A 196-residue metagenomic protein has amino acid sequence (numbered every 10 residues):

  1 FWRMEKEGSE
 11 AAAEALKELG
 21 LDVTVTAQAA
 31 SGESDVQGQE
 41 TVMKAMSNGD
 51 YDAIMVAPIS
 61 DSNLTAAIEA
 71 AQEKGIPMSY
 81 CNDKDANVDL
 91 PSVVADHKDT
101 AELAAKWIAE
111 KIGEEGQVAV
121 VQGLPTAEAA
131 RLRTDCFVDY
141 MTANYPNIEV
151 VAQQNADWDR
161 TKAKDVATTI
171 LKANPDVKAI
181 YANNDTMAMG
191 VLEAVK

Functional and structural regions predicted by a protein language model:
F1-K196: A residue-level marker of the well-folded mature domains of exported/periplasmic proteins
